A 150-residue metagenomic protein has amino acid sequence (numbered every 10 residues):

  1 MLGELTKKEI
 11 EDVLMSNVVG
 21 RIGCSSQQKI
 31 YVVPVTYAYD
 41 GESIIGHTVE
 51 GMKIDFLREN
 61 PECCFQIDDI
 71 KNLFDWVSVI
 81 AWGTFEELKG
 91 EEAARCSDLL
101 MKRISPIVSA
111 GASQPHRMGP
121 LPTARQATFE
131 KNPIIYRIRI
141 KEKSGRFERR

Functional and structural regions predicted by a protein language model:
M1-R21: Short, basic/aromatic recognition patches
N17-V49, F65-Q66: Short beta-strand segments
D40, V49, D68, E86-L88 (+1 more regions): Solvent-exposed residues in well-ordered beta-strands and their adjoining turns, especially edge/terminal strands
T48-G51, N60-D68, H116-T123: Short acidic (Asp/Glu) patches
K53-N60, C64-E86: Helix-adjacent hinge/juxtasegments
V77-R150: Charged, gly/pro-rich active-site loop segments
